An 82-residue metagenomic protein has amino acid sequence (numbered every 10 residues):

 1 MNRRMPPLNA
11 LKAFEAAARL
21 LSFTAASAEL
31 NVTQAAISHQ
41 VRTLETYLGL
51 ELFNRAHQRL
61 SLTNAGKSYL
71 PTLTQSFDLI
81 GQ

Functional and structural regions predicted by a protein language model:
P7-A10, Q34, G66: The N-cap/first-turn positions of alpha helices within or immediately adjacent to helix-turn-helix DNA-binding domains
A10-A17, Y69: Short alpha-helical "packing" element that flanks the helix-turn-helix/winged-helix DNA-binding module
A16-N31: Short helix-boundary/capping micro-motifs
S22-F23, V41, R55: Helix-turn-helix DNA-binding elements, focusing on the entry/boundary residues of the two helices that contact DNA
A28, H39, T46, K67: Alpha-helical residues within the helix-turn-helix
T33, Q40-T43: Residues within the DNA-recognition helix of helix-turn-helix
E45-L62: A short LG(V/I)-centered, amphipathic sequence patch enriched for acidic residue(s) preceding the LG motif
Y47-L48, Y69-Q82: Alpha-helical linker/hinge and terminal dimerization helices associated with HTH transcriptional regulators
